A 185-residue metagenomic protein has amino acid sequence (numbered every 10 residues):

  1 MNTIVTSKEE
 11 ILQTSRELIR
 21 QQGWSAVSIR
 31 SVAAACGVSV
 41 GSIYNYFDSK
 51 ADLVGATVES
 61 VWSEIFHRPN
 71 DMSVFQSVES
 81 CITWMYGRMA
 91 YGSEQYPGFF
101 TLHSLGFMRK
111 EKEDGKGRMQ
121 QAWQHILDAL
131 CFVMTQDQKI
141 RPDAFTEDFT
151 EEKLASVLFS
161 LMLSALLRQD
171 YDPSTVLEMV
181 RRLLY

Functional and structural regions predicted by a protein language model:
M1-T6, D143-F145: N-terminal intrinsically disordered/low-complexity leader segments
I4, E10, T14, L18-D52 (+1 more regions): Helix-turn-helix
T14-L18, R88, L161: Short amphipathic alpha-helical elements of helix-turn-helix/winged-helix folds
S28, G98-H103, P142-T146: Short, hydrophobic secondary-structure boundary micro-motifs
F47, H103-E111, S164: Short helix-capping/turn signature of helix-turn-helix
A56, N70-Q95, E151-A155, L177: Hydrophobic alpha-helical connector segments
E59-F66: Short, basic, alpha-helical segments at the C-terminal edge of helix-turn-helix-like DNA-binding modules
E94-Q95, E111-I140, F149-E152, S156: Amphipathic alpha-helical packing segments from all-alpha helical-bundle domains
